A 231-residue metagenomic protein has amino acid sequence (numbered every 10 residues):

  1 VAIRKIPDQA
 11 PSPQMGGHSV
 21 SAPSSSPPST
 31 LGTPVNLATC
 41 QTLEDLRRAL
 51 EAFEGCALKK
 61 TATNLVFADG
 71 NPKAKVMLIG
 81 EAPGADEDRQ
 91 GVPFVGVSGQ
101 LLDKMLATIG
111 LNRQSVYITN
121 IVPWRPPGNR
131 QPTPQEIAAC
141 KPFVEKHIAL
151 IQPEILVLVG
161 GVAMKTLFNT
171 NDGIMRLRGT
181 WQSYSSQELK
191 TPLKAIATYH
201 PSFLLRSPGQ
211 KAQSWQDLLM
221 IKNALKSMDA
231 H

Functional and structural regions predicted by a protein language model:
A2-H231: A polyanion-binding, active-site-adjacent surface
